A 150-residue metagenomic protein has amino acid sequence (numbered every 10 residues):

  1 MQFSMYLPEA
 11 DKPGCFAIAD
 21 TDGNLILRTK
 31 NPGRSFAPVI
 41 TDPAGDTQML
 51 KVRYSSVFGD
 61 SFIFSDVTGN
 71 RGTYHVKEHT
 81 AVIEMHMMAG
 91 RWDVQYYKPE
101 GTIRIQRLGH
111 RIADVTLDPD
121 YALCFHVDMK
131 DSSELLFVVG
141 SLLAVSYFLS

Functional and structural regions predicted by a protein language model:
M1-S150: Intrinsically disordered, low-complexity proline/glycine-rich segments
